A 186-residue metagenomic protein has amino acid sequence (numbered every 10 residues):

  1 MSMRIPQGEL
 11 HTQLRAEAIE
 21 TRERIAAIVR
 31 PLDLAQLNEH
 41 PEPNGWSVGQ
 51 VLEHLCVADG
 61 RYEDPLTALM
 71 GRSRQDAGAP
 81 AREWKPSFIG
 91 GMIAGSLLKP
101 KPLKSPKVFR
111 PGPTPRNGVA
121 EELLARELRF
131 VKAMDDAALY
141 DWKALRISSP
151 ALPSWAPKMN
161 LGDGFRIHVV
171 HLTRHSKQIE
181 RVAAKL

Functional and structural regions predicted by a protein language model:
M1-I19, E23: Extreme N-terminal tail/first-helix region
S2-M3, Q7, S105-T114: Short, contiguous pre-domain boundary segments
Q7, H11-L14, R116, L161 (+1 more regions): Amphipathic alpha-helical coiled-coil segments and their boundaries
A18-R22, L123, F130: Amphipathic alpha-helical coiled-coil segments
N38-I93, L128, K132-L186: Short, contiguous alpha-helical
I93-K107: A structural motif
P111-L123: A short, structured beta-strand-centered segment in the mid-to-C-terminal lobe of catalytic cores from group-transfer
